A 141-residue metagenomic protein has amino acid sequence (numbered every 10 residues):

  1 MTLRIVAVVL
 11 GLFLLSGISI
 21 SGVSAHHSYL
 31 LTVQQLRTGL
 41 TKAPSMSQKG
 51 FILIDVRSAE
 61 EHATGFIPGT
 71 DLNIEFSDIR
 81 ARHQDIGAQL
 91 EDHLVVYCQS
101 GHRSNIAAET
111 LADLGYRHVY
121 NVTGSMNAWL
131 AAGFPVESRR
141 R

Functional and structural regions predicted by a protein language model:
T2-I67, R141: Flexible, polar/low-complexity N-terminal or interdomain linker segments that lie immediately upstream of folded
Y29, S47, L72, Y97-S100 (+1 more regions): Solvent-exposed, acidic/flexible segments
L40-S45, R80-L90: Short amphipathic alpha-helix with an adjacent loop that forms part of the alpha/beta core around
G65-P68, A108-T110: Short amphipathic alpha-helical segments
F66, H83, G133: Short, flexible helix/strand-to-coil boundary loops that buttress conserved ligand/catalytic motifs in alpha/beta
P68-I74: Active-site regions of enzymes building and remodeling cell-envelope glycoconjugates
H83-L130: Catalytic cysteine-centered active loop of the rhodanese-like fold, especially the PTP/DSP P-loop
F134-R141: Active-site neighborhoods of enzymes that stabilize oxyanions during catalysis
